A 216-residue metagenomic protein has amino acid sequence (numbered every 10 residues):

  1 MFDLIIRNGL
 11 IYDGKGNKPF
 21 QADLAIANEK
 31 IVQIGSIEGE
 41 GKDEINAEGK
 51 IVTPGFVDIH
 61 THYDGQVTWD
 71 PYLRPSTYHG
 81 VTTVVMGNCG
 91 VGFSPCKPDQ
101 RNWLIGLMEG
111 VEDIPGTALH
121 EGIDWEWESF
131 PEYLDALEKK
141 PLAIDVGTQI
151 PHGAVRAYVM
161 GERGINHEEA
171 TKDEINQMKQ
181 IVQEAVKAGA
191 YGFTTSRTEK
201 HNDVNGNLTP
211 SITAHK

Functional and structural regions predicted by a protein language model:
M1-I5, L10-G55: Histidine-rich, glycine-flanked metal-binding segment
G9, E29, G49, H60 (+3 more regions): Divalent metal-coordination and catalytic microenvironments
V52-L73: Di-metal (Zn2+ and/or Mg2+/Mn2+) metal-binding site signature of metallo-dependent hydrolases with the MBL/beta-CASP
H62, P151-G153, T198: Active-site beta-loop-alpha junctions enriched in small/polar residues
Y63-D64, E169-A170, T209-A214: Alpha-helix capping and helix-loop boundary segments enriched in small/acidic/polar residues
D64-V67, V91-S94, R197-D203: Active-site environment of divalent metal-dependent phosphoester hydrolases
W69-G192: Divalent-metal coordination cores built from histidine and acidic residues
A188-K216: Active-site core of metal-dependent hydrolases
